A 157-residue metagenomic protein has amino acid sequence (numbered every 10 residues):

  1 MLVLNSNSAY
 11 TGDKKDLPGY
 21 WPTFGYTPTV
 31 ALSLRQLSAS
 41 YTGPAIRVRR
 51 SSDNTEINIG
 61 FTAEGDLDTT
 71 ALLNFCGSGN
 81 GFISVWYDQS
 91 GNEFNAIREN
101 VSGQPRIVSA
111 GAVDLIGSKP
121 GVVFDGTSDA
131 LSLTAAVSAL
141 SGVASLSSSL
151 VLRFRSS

Functional and structural regions predicted by a protein language model:
M1-R106, G121, S149-V151: GGW-centered surface loops in extracellular recognition modules
E93-S157: Extracellular glycan-recognition modules
